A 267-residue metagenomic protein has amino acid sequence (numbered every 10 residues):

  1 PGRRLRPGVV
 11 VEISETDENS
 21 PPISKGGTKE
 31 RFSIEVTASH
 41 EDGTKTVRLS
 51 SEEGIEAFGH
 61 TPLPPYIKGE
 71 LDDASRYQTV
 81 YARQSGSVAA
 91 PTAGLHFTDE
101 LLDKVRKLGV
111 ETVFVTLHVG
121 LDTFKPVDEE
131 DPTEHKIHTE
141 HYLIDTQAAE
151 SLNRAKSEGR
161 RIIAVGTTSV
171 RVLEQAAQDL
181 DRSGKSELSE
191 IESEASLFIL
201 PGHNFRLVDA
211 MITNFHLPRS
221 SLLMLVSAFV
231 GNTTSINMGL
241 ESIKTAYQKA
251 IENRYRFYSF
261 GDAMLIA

Functional and structural regions predicted by a protein language model:
P1-N19, E30-A267: Surface-exposed, charge/polar-rich loops and edge strands
K25-G27: Glycine-biased, low-complexity coil/linker segments
